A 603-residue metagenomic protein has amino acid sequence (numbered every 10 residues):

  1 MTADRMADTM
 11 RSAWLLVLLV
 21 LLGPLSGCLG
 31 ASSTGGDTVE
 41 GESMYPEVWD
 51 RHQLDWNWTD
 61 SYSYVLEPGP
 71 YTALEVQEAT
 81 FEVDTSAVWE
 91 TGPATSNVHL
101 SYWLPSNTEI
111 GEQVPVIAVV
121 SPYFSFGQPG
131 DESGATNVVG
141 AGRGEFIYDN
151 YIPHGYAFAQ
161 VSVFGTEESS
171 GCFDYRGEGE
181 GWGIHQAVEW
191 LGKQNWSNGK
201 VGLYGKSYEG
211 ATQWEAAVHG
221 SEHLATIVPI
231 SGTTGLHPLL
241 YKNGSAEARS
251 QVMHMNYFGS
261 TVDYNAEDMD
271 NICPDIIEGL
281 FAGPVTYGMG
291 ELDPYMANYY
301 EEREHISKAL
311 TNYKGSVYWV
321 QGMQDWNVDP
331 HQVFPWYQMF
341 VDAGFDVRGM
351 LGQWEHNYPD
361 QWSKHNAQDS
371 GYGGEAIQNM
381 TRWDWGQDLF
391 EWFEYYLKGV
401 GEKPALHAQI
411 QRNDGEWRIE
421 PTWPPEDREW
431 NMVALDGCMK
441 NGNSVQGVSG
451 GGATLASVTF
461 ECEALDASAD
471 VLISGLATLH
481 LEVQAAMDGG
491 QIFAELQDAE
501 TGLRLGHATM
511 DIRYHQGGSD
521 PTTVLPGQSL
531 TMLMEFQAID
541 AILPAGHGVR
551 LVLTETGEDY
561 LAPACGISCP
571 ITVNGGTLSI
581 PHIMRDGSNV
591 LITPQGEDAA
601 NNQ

Functional and structural regions predicted by a protein language model:
M1-S43, Q603: Secretory targeting signatures
G41-E67, Q77-S86, W385, L397-Q603: Glycine/threonine-rich phosphate-binding loop and adjacent beta-strand/alpha-helix elements that clamp
G41-P68, P93, T136-N137, A141-Y148 (+3 more regions): Accessory cap/linker subdomain of secreted extracellular hydrolases
D60-E112: N-terminal cap/lid segment of alpha/beta-hydrolase-fold proteins
E109-G192, S363-G373, T501, E558 (+1 more regions): Cap/lid segment of the alpha/beta-hydrolase catalytic domain
G179, Y204-C273, V341-F390: A catalytic-pocket lid/entrance helix-loop region that shapes and gates access to the active site across common
N195-S207: Alpha/beta-hydrolase fold nucleophile elbow
Y313, W319-Q321, D325: Short beta-strand/loop motif that positions the catalytic acidic residue of the alpha/beta-hydrolase fold
